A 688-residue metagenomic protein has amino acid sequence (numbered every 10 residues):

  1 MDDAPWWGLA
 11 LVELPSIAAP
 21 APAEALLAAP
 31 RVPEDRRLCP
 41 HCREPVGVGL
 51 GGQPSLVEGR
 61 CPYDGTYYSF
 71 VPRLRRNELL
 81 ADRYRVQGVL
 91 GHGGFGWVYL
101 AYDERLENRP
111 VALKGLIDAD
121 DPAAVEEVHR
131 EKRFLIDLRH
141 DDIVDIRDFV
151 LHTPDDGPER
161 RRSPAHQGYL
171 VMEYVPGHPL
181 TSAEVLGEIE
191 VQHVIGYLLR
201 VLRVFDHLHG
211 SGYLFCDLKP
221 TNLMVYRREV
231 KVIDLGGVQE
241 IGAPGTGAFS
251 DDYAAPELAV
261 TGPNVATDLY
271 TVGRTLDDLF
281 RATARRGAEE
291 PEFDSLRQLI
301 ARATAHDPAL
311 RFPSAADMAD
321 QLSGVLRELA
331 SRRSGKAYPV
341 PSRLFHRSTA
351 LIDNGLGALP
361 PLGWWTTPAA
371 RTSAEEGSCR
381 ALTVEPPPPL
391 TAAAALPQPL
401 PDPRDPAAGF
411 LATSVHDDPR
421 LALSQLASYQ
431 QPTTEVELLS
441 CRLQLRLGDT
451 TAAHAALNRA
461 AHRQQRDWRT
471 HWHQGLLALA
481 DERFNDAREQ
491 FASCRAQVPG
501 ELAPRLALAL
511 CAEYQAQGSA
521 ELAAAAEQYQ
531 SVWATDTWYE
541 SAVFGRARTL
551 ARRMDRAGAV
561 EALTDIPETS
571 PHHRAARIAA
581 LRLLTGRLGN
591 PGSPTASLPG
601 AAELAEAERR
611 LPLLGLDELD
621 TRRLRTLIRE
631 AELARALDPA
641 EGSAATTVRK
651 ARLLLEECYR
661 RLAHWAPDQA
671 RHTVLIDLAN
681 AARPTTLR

Functional and structural regions predicted by a protein language model:
V86-G94, V98: Protein kinase glycine-rich loop
Y99-L100, E107-D118: Glycine-rich ATP phosphate-binding loop
I117-D137: AlphaC helix of the eukaryotic protein kinase fold
D148-V150: A short, aromatic-enriched beta-strand patch in the conserved N-lobe beta-sheet of the protein kinase catalytic domain
R162-P179: Conserved short submotifs of the Hanks-type protein kinase catalytic core that shape the nucleotide-binding pocket
Y197-L198: Activation segment signature within eukaryotic-like protein kinase domains
H209-V225: Catalytic-loop of the protein kinase fold
R332-P432: Regulatory extensions appended to serine/threonine kinase catalytic cores
